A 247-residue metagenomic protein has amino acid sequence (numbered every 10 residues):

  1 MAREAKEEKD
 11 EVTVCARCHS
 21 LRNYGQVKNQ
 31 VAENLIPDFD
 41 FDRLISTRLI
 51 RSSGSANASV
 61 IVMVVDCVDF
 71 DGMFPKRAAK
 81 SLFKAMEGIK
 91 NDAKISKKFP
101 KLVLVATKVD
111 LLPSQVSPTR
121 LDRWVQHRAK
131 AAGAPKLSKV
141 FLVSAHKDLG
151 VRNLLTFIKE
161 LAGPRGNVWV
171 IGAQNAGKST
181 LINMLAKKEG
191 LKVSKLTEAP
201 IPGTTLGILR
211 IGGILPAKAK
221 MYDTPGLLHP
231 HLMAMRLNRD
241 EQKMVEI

Functional and structural regions predicted by a protein language model:
M1-V60, I89-K101, L196-I247: Helix-rich effector regions associated with P-loop NTPase G domains
E11-V14, F74, L121, G150 (+1 more regions): Helical mechanochemical/support elements of P-loop NTPase systems and associated helical scaffolds
N23-N29, L35, A56-A79, V103 (+2 more regions): Conserved Switch II/interswitch segment of TRAFAC-class P-loop GTPases
K28-Q30, F74-A78, V116-T119, L154-T156 (+2 more regions): Short coil/turn segments at secondary-structure boundaries
D40-L44, F74-M86, S117-V125: Well-ordered, non-membrane alpha-helical segments in soluble/globular domains
D66, G163, G212-L215: Loop/turn segments within WD40 beta-propeller blades
M86-Q174, N183-A199: Canonical P-loop GTPase G-domain recognition
K178: Conserved lysine of the Walker
